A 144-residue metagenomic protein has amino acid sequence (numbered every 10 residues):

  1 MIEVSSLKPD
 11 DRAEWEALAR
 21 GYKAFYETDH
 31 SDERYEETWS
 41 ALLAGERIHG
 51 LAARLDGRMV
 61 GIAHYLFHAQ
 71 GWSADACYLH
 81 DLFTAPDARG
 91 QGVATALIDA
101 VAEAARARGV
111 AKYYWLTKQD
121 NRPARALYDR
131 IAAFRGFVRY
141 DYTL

Functional and structural regions predicted by a protein language model:
S6-A74, I98-D99, R135, D141-L144: Acetyl-CoA-dependent GNAT
G57, G92, N121: Conserved G/P- and acidic residue-centered "switch" motifs that form tight phosphate/ATP-binding loops in soluble
S73-A76, A104: Conserved acyl-donor/pantetheine-binding loop and adjacent beta-alpha core of acyl/acetyltransferases and related
D75-P86: Conserved acetyl-CoA binding element of GNAT-fold acetyltransferases
A88, G92-A100: Conserved acetyl-CoA pyrophosphate-binding loop and the N-cap/start of the following alpha-helix in GNAT-like
T95, Q119-V138: Conserved active-site alpha-helix within GNAT-family acetyltransferase domains
R106-T117: Conserved GNAT acetyl-CoA-binding A-motif
